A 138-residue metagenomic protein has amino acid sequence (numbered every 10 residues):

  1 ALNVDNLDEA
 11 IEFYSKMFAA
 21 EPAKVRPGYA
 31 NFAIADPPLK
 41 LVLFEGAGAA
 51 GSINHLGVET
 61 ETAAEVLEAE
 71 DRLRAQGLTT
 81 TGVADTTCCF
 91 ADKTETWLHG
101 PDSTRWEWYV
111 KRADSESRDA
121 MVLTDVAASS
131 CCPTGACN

Functional and structural regions predicted by a protein language model:
A1-I11, P38, H55-L56, S115-N138: N-terminal beta-strand motif that seeds the catalytic metal site of vicinal oxygen chelate
A1-K40: Core segments of cupin and vicinal oxygen chelate
D5, F44-G46, E61: Residue-level recognition of strand-loop junctions within catalytic nucleotide-signaling folds
L7, L56-R105, A113-E116: Vicinal oxygen chelate
E21, L41-V42, T79-A84: A short linear hydrophobic-aromatic micro-motif
V25, F44-A47, K111: Acetyl-CoA-dependent GNAT
R26-Y29, A50, C89-T94: Short acidic/glycine-enriched loop/turn segments that link adjacent beta-strands
K40-F44, E107: Conserved beta-strand in the GNAT
